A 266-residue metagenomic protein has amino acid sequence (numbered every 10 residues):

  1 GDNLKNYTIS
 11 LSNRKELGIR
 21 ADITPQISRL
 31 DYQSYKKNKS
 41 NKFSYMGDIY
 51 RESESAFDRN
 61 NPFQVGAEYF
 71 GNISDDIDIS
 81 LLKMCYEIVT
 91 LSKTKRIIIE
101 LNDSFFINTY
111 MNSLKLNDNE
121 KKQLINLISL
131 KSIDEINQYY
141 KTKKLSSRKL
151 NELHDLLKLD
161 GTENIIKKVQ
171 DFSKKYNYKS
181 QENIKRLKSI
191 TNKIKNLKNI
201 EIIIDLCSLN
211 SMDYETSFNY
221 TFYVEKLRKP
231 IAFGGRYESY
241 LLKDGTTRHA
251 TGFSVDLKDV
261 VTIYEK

Functional and structural regions predicted by a protein language model:
G1-L17: Polyanion/phosphate-binding surface patch
G1-N6, N102-N112, S208-S217: Beta-rich nucleic-acid/ligand-interaction surfaces
K5-S10, K115, Y220-V224: Short beta-strand elements
R14, I23-K37, F43-T94, Y140-K266: Positively charged, Gly/Ser-enriched RNA/tRNA-binding surfaces
I19, N102, V255: A conserved hydrophobic position in a structured secondary element of the catalytic/binding core that shapes
N38, K95-R96, N117-D118: A short alpha->loop->secondary-structure connector
I98-L101, I203: Short glycine-rich phosphate-binding loop at a beta-alpha junction
S104, N108-N137: Short terminal or interdomain "cap/linker" segment that borders an active site or interface and mediates
